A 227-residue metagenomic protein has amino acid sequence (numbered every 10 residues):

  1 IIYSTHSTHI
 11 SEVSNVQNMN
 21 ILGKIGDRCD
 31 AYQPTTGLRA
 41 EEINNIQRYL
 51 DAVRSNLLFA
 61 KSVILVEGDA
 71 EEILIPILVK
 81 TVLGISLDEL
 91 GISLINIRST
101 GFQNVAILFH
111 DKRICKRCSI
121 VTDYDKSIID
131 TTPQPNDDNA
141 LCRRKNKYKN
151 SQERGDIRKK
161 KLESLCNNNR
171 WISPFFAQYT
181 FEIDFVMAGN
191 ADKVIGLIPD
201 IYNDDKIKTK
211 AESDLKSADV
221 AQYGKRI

Functional and structural regions predicted by a protein language model:
I1-I2, R117: Loop/turn-to-beta-strand initiation segments
S4-H6: H-loop/switch region of ABC-family ATPase nucleotide-binding domains
S11-I227: Acidic, divalent-metal-binding catalytic cores of TOPRIM and closely related two-metal-ion phosphodiester/pyrophosphate
